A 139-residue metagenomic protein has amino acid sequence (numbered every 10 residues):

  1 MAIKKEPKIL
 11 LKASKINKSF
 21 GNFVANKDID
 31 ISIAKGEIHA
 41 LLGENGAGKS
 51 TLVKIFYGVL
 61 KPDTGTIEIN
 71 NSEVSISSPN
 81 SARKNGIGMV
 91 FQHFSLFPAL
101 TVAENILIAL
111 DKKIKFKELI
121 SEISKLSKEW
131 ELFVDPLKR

Functional and structural regions predicted by a protein language model:
M1-R139: Glycine-rich phosphate-binding loops of nucleotide-dependent enzymes
